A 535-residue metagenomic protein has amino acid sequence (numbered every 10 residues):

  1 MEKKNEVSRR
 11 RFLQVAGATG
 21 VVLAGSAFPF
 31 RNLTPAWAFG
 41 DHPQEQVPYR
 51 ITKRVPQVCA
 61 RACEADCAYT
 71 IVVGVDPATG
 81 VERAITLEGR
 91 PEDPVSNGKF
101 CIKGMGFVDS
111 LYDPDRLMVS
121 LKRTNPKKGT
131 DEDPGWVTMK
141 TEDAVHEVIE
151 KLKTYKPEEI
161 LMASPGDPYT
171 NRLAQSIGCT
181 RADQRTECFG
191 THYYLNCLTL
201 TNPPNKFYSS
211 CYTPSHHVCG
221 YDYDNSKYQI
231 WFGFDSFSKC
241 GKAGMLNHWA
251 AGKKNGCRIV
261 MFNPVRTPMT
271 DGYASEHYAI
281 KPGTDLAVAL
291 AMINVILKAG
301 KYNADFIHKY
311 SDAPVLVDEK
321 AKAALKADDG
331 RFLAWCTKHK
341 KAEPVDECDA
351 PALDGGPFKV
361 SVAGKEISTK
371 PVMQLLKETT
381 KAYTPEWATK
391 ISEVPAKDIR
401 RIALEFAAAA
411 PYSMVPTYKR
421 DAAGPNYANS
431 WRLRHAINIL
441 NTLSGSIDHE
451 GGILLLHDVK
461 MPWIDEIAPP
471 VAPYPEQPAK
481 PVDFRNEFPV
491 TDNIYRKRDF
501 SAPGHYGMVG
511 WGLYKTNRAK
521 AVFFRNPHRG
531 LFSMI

Functional and structural regions predicted by a protein language model:
E2-D305, K309, A313, E319 (+8 more regions): N-terminal export/assembly segments and adjacent metallocofactor-ligating motifs of anaerobic energy-metabolism
A60, A174-Q175, K377, T389 (+1 more regions): Residue-level preference for well-ordered alpha-helical positions
N125, K326-A327, T337, S368 (+2 more regions): Short acidic alpha-helix initiation/capping motifs at coil-to-helix transition points, especially at protein N-termini
E158-P165, R185-C188, A304-Y310, I391 (+3 more regions): Short coil/turn segments at secondary-structure boundaries
C211-H217, D354-L375: Active-site-adjacent structural elements in folded domains
D222-F232, L376-S392: Conserved thiamine diphosphate
T267-Y273, E378-T384, P411-R420: Short acidic (Asp/Glu) and glycine-rich catalytic loops that position anionic groups and cofactors
E386, K397, I402, F406-F532: A glycine-rich, hydrophobic/aromatic-adjacent loop/helix-cap motif
